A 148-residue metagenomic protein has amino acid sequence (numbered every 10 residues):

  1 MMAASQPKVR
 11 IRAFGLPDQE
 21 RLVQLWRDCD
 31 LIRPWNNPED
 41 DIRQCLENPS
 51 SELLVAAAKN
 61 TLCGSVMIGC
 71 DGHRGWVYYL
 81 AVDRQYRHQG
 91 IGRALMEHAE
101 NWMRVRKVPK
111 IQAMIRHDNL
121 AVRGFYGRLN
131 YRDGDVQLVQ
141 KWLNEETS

Functional and structural regions predicted by a protein language model:
A3-V9, A13-Y79, D83, E97-H98 (+3 more regions): Acetyl-CoA-dependent GNAT
W76-Y79, M114, F125: Residue-level recognition of specific faces of alpha-helices
L80-R87, I115-R116: A short, internal acetyl-CoA/4′-phosphopantetheine-binding micro-motif in the GNAT/acyltransferase core
H88-N101, R128: Conserved acetyl-CoA-binding loop-helix of GNAT-fold acetyltransferases
M103-I115: Conserved GNAT acetyl-CoA-binding A-motif
A113-V122, Q140-N144: Conserved beta-strand-loop-alpha-helix junction that forms the acyl-donor binding cleft
A121, F125-G134: Short acidic, glycine/proline-enriched helix-loop-strand junctions
T147-S148: Short, basic amphipathic alpha-helical segments that act as recognition/interaction helices in nucleic-acid-binding
